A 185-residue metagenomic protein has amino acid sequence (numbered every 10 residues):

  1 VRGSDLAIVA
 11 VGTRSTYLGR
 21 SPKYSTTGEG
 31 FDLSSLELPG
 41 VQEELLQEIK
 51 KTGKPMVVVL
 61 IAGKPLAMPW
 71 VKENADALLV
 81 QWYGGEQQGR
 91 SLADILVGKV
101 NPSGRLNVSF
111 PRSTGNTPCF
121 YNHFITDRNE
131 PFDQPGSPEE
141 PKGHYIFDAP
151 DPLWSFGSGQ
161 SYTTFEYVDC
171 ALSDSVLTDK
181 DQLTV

Functional and structural regions predicted by a protein language model:
V1-V185: C-terminal non-catalytic regions of proteins with extracellular/luminal or membrane-system context
